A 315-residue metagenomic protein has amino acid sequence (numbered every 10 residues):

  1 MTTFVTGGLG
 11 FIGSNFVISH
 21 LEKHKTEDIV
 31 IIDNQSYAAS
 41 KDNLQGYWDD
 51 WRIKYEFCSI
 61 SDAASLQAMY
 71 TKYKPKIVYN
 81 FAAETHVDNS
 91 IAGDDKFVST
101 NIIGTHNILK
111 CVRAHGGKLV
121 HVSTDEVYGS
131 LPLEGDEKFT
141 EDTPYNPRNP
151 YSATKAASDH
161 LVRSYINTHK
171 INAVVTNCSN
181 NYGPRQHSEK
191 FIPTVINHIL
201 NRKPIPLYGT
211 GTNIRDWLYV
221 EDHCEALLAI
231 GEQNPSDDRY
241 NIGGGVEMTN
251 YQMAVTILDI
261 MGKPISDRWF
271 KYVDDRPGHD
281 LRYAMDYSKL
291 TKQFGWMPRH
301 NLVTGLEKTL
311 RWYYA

Functional and structural regions predicted by a protein language model:
M1-N181, G231, N250, R282 (+2 more regions): N-terminal Rossmann-like NAD(P)+-binding domain of SDR-like oxidoreductases, especially those catalyzing
T3-T6, T100, D125, R148 (+6 more regions): Short glycine- and Lys/Arg-enriched binding-loop motifs that mark or flank ligand-binding interfaces
S19, C58, I199-A315: C-terminal substrate-binding subdomain of Rossmann-fold SDR/epimerase-dehydratase oxidoreductases
Y47, E134, S188-I196, I257: A glycine/serine/threonine-rich, flexible loop-to-helix segment that serves as the NAD(P) cofactor-binding "lid"
S65, K96, I103, H187-F191 (+3 more regions): Residue-level recognition of oxygen-bearing side chains
S90, D142-N146, N172-P184, V195-L218 (+1 more regions): A conserved pocket-lining segment of Rossmann-fold NAD(P)-dependent short-chain dehydrogenase/reductase
D136, P147-T154, P184, S188-I192 (+1 more regions): The catalytic Tyr-centered alpha-helix of NAD(P)H-dependent dehydrogenases
